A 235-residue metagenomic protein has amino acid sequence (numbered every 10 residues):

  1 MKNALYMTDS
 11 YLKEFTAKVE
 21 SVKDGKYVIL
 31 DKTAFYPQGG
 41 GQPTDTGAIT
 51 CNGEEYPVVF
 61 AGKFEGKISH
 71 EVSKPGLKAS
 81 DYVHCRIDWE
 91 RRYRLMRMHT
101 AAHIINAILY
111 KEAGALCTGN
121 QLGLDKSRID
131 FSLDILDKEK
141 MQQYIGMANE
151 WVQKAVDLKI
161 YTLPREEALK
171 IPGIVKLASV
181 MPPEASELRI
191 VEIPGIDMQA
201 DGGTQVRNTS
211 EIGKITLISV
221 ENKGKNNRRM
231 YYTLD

Functional and structural regions predicted by a protein language model:
M1-D235: Active-/binding-site microenvironments in catalytic and ligand-binding cores
